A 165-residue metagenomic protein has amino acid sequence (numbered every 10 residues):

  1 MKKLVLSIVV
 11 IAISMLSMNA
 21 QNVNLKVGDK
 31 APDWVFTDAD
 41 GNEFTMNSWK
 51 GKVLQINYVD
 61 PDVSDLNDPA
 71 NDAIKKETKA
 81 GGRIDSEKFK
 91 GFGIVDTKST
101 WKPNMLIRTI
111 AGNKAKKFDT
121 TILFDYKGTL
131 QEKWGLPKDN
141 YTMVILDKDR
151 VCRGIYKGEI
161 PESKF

Functional and structural regions predicted by a protein language model:
M1-V23: Bacterial Sec-dependent N-terminal signal peptides
Q21-F44, D65-A70: N-terminal "domain-start" segment that seeds a small globular fold
F44-A70: Short active-site neighborhood of thiol/selenol oxidoreductases, capturing the structured segment around
G51-L54, D85-K90, F118-T120, N140-Y141 (+1 more regions): Loop/turn elements at helix/coil->beta-strand transitions in domains of secreted/extracellular proteins
P61-S64, D96-W101, G128-L130, E159-I160: Solvent-exposed loop/turn segments at secondary-structure junctions within structured extracellular/periplasmic domains
S64-K114: Structural microenvironment flanking redox-active thiols in thiol-disulfide oxidoreductases
K90-I94, M105-D139: Short, internal strand/loop/helix patches that form the active-site neighborhood or redox-interaction surface
Y126-F165: Thiol/disulfide oxidoreductase modules built on the thioredoxin-like
